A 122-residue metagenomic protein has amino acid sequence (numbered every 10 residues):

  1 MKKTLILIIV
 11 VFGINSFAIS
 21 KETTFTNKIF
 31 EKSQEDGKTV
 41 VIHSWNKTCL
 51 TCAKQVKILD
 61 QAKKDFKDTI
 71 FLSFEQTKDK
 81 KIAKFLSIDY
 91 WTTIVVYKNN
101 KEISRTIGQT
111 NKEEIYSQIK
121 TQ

Functional and structural regions predicted by a protein language model:
T4-G13: Sec-dependent N-terminal signal peptides
V10, F17-G37, Q118: N-terminal leader/targeting and pre-domain segments
N27, E31, V56-D60, K80-A83 (+2 more regions): Extracytoplasmic/secreted envelope proteins and their assembly/folding machinery, especially bacterial periplasmic
E35-K47: Short active-site neighborhood of thiol/selenol oxidoreductases, capturing the structured segment around
S44, D68-K80: Thiol-based oxidoreductase modules, predominantly thioredoxin-like and allied folds used for disulfide exchange
T51-D65: Typically the conserved alpha-helix immediately C-terminal to a functionally engaged Cys/Sec in thioredoxin-like
L86-V95: Structural micro-motif
K98-Q122: Non-catalytic, surface beta->alpha helical segment in thiol-disulfide oxidoreductase systems
